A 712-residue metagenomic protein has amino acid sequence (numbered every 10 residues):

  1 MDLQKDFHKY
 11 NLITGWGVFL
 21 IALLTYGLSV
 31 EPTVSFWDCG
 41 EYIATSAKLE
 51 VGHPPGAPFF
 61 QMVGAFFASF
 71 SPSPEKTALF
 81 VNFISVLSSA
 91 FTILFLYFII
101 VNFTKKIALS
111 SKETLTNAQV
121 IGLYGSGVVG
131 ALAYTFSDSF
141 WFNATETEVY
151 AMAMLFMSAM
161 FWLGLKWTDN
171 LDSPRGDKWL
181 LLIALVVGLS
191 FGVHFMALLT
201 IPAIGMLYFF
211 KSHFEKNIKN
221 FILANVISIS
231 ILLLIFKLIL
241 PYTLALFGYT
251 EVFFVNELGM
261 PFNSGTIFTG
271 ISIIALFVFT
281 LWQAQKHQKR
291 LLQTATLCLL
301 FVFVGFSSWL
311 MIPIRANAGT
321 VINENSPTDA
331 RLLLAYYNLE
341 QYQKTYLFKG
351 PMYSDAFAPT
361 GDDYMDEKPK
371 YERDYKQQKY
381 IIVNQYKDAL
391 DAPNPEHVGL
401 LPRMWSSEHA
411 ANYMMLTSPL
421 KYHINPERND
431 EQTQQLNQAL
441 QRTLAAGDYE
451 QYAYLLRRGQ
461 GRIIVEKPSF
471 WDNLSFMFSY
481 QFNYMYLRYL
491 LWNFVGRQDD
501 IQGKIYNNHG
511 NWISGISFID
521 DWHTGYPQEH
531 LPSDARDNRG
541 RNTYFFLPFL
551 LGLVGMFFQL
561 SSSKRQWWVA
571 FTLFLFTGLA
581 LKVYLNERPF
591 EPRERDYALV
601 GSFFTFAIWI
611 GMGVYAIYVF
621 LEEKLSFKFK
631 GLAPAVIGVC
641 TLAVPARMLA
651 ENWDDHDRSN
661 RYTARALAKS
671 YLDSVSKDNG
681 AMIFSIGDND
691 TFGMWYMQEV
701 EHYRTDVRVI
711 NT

Functional and structural regions predicted by a protein language model:
M1-T25, T114-V128, T269-V304: Start-transfer (signal-anchor) and selected internal transmembrane alpha helices of multi-pass inner/ER membrane
F7-F36, Y134-F136, G188, H194 (+4 more regions): Transmembrane signal-anchor helices characteristic of membrane glycosylation enzymes that use polyprenol
I13, L96-F136, L171-R175, S563-F574 (+1 more regions): Transmembrane-helix signature of polytopic, membrane-embedded enzymes that assemble or transfer cell-envelope glycans
W16, F83-L115, A159-L163, L550-F557: Transmembrane-helix motifs of polytopic, lipid-linked glycan transferases
G27-L28, P74-N82, I107-V120, G127 (+5 more regions): Aromatic- and kink-enriched transmembrane "portal" helix at the membrane-lumen/periplasm boundary that abuts
P58, S71-L94, F98-I99, K112-T116 (+8 more regions): Loop-to-helix entry region of an early transmembrane alpha helix in multi-pass inner-membrane enzymes
L109, N117-I121, M160-W179, M206-N217: Membrane-interface transmembrane helices that cradle and orient dolichyl/undecaprenyl
G125-V128, L163, N170-G188, N217-S230: Short hydrophobic alpha-helices at membrane interfaces in multi-pass membrane enzymes
